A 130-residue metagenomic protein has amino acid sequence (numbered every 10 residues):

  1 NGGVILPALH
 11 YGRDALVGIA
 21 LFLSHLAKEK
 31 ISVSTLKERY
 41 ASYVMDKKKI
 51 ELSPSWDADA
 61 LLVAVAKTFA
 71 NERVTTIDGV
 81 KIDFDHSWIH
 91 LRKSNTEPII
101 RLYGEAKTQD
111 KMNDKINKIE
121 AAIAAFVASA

Functional and structural regions predicted by a protein language model:
N1-A130: Phosphate-binding and adjacent anionic-ligand microenvironments
